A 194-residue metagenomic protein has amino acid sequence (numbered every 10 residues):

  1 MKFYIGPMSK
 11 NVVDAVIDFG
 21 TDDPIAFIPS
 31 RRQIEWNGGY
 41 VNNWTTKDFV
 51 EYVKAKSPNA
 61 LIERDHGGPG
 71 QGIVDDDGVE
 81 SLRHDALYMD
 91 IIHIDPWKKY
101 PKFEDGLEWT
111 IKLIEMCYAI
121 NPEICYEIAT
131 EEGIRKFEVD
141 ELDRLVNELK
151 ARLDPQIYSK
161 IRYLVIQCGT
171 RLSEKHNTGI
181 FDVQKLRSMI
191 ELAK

Functional and structural regions predicted by a protein language model:
M1-I73, E80, Y88-D90: Alpha/beta catalytic barrel-like cores
K2-K10, D14, Y88, D105-N121 (+1 more regions): Active-site capping/gating regions of soluble enzymes
P24-R31, N59-G70, M89-Y100, E123-G133 (+2 more regions): Core alpha/beta catalytic barrel or barrel-like domain that forms the active/cofactor pocket in diverse metabolic
G72, D76-D77, P96-T110, Y118-P122: Membrane-interface helix-loop-helix junctions at boundaries between adjacent transmembrane segments
G72-H84, K136-L145: Catalytic cores of alpha/beta
